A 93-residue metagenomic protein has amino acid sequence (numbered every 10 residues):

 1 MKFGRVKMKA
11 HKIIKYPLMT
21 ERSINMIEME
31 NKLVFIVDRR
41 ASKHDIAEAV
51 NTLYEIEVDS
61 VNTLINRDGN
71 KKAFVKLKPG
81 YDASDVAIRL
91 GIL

Functional and structural regions predicted by a protein language model:
M1-L93: Contiguous, often N-terminal, cationic amphipathic patches that form binding interfaces
